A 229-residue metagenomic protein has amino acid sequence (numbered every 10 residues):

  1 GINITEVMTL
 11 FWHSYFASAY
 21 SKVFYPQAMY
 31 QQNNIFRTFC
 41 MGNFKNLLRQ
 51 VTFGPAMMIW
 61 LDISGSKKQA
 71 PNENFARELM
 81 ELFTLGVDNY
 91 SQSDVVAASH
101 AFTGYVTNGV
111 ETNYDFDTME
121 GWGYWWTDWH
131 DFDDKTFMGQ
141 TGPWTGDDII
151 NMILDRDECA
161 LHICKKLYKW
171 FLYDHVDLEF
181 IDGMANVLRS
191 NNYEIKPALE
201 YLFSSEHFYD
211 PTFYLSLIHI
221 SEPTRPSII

Functional and structural regions predicted by a protein language model:
G1-Q32: N-terminal accessory alpha/beta regions
Y25-S221, R225: Active-site substrate-binding loop specific to GH73 endo-beta-N-acetylglucosaminidase modules in bacterial autolysins
S227-I229: N-terminal low-complexity segments that are often proline-rich with Ser/Thr-Pro
